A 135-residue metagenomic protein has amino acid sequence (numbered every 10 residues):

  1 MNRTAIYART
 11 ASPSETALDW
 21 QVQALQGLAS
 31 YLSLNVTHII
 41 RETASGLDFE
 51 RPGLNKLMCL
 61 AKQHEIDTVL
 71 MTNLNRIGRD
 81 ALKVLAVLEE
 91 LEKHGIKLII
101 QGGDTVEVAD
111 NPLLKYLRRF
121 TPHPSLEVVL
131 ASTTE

Functional and structural regions predicted by a protein language model:
M1-E135: Short, structured surface patches at the beginning of a domain
